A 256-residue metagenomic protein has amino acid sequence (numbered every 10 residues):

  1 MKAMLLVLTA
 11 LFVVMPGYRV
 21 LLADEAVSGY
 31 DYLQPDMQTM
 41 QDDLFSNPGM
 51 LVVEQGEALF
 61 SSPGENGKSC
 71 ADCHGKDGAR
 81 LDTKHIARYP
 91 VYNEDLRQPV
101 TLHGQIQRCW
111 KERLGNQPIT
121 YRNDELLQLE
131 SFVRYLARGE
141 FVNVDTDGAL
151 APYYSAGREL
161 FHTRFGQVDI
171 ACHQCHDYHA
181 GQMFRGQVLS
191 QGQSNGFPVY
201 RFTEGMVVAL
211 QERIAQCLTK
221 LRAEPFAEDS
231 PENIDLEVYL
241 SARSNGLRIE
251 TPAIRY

Functional and structural regions predicted by a protein language model:
K2-V53, A79, P90-S155, G181 (+3 more regions): Post-cleavage N-terminal segment of exported redox proteins
L44-K76: N-terminal, post-signal-peptide region of Sec/Tat-exported proteins
F60, L160-F161: Conserved short C-terminal alpha-helix that flanks the catalytic cleft of nucleotide-sugar-dependent
E65-G78, L129, G157, Q167-H179 (+2 more regions): The canonical Cys-X-X-Cys-His
E65-K68, G78-T83, R138-E140, T163-V168 (+2 more regions): Secretory-pathway/luminal and periplasmic proteins that interact with or process carbohydrate-rich
S69-D82, I86-Y89, D147-G148: Acidic helix-start/capping segments at beta-turn-to-alpha-helix junctions
K84-P99, V188-N195: Short, flexible helix-coil linker/hinge segments at the edges of structured domains or between repeats
H173-G181, G186-Y200, V207: An amphipathic alpha-helical core segment
